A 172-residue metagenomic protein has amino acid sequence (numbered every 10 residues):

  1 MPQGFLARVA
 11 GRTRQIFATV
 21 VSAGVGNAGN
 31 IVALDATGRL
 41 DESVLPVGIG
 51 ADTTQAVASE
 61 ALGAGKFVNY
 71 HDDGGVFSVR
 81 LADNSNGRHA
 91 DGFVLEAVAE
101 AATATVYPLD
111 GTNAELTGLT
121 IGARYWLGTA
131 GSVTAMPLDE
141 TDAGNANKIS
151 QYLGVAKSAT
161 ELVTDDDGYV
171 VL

Functional and structural regions predicted by a protein language model:
P2-A10, V25-A28, V47-L172: Glycine-anchored, exposed beta-strand/edge motif detector
Q15-V25: Intrinsically disordered, low-complexity regulatory segments in eukaryotic proteins
I31-V32: Small-residue hinge/turn detector
D35-A36: Beta-strand repeat architectures
R39-D41: Proline-centered structural pivot motif
V44: Short, flexible helix/strand-to-coil boundary loops that buttress conserved ligand/catalytic motifs in alpha/beta
